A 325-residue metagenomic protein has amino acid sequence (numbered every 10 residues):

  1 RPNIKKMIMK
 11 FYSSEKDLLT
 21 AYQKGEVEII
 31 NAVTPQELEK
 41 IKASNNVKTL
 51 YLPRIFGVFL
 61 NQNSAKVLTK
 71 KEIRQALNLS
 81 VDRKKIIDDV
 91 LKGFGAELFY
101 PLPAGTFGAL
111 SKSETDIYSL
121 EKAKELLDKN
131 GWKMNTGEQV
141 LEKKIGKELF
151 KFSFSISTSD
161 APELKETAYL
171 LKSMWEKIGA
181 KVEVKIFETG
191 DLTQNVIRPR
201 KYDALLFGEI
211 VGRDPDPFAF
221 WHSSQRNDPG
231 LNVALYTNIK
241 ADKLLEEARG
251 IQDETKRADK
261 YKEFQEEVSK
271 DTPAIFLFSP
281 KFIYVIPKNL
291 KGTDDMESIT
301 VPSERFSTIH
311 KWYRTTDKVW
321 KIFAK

Functional and structural regions predicted by a protein language model:
R1-E39, K172, K181-E183, E188-T189: Ligand-site clamp/hinge motif
R1-I4, E39-L50, F59-K71, F107-E125 (+4 more regions): Short, solvent-exposed loop/beta-turn-alpha elements that line the ligand-binding surface or hinge of extracytoplasmic
N3-K6, A21-K24, P53-Y100, A109-L126 (+2 more regions): Alpha-helical secondary-structure segments
K16-E26, K71-E72, Y169-I178, D191-Y202: Short helices/loops that flank or line small-molecule/ion binding pockets
V27-V33, D203-G208, F276: Paired acidic/hydrophobic, glycine-rich loop segments that form the ligand-binding mouth/hinge of periplasmic-binding
V33-A43, V211-D216: A ligand-binding cleft/hinge motif common to bilobed small-molecule-binding domains
L77, L127, I156, W175 (+5 more regions): Hydrophobic, well-ordered secondary-structure elements that form the walls of internal hydrophobic environments
E176-Q225: Periplasmic binding protein-like
